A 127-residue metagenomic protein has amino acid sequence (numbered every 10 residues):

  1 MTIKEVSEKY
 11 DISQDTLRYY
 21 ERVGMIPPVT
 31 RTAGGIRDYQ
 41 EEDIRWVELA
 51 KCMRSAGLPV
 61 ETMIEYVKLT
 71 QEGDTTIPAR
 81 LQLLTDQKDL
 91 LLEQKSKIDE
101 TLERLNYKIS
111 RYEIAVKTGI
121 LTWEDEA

Functional and structural regions predicted by a protein language model:
M1-E65: Basic helix-turn-helix/winged-helix DNA-binding cores and closely related short helical interaction motifs
E72-A127: C-terminal regulatory/oligomerization modules of transcriptional regulators
